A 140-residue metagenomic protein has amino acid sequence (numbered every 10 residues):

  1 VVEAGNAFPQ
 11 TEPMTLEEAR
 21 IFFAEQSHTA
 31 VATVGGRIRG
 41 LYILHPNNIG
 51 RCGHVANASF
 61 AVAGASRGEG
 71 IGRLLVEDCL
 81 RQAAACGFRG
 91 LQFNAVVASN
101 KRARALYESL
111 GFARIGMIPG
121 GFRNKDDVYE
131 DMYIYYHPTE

Functional and structural regions predicted by a protein language model:
A4-G5, E69, A85-R89: Short coil/turn segments at alpha/beta junctions that flank glycine-rich nucleotide-binding fingerprints
A7-A65, V76-E77, Q82, P138-E140: Acetyl-CoA-dependent GNAT
I21, I49, S99-K101, R123-V128: Acidic pyrophosphate-coordinating catalytic loop
N57, R102, S109: Amphipathic alpha-helical recognition patches that constitute DNA-binding helices
F60, N124-E140: Terminal substrate-recognition subdomain of acyl/acetyltransferases
F60-A65, E69, V97-S99: Active-site acidic-Proline motif in GNAT/NAT acetyltransferases
A83-V96, A105: Conserved GNAT acetyl-CoA-binding A-motif
Q92-V96, E108-E130: Conserved catalytic-core motifs of GNAT/GCN5-like acyltransferases
